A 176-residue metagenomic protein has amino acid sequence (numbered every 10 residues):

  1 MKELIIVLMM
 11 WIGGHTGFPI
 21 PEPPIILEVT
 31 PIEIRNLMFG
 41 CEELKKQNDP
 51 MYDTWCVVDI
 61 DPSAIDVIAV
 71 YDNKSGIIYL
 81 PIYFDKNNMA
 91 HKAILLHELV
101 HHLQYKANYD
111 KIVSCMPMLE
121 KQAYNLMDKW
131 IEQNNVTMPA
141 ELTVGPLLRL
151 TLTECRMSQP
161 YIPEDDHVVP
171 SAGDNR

Functional and structural regions predicted by a protein language model:
M1-P62: A metal-dependent hydrolase signature that marks the N-terminal structural subdomain at the beginning of catalytic folds
K2-E3, D85-I94, V113-K121: Soluble non-cytosolic domains of exported or imported proteins
E42-M89, H102: Active-site scaffold of zinc-dependent metalloenzymes
N48-Y52, C56, A64-I65, A123 (+2 more regions): Extracellular/mature segments of secreted proteins
L80-I82, Q104-V113, Q133: Substrate-binding clefts and substrate-entry loops adjacent to catalytic sites of polymer-processing enzymes acting on
A93-K106: Active-site recognition of the HExxH zinc-binding catalytic motif
S114-L147: Post-HExxH zinc-binding segment in Zn-dependent metallohydrolases
N134-R176: Long, well-structured alpha-helical subdomains associated with metal-dependent extracellular/ecto-lumenal hydrolases
